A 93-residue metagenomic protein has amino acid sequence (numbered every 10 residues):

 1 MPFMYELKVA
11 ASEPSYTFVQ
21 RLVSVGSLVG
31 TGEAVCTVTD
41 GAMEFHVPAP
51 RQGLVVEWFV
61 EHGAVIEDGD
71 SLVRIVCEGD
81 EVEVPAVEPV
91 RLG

Functional and structural regions predicted by a protein language model:
M1-T37, H46, Q52, A86-G93: Acidic, low-complexity mobile loops and tails
V29-H46, E67-P85: Short hydrophobic beta/alpha edge segments that flank linear recognition/processing sites
Q52-E67, V90-G93: Short peripheral tails and domain-boundary helices/loops at the edges of structured domains
